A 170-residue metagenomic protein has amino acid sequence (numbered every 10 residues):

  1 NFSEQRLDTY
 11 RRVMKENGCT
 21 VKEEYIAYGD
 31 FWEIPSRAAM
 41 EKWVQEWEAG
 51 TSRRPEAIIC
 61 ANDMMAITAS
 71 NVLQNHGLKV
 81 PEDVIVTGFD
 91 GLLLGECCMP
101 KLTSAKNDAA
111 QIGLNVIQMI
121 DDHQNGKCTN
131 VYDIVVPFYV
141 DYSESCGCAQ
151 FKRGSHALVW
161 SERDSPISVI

Functional and structural regions predicted by a protein language model:
N1-I170: Bacterial carbohydrate/catabolite-sensing allosteric modules
